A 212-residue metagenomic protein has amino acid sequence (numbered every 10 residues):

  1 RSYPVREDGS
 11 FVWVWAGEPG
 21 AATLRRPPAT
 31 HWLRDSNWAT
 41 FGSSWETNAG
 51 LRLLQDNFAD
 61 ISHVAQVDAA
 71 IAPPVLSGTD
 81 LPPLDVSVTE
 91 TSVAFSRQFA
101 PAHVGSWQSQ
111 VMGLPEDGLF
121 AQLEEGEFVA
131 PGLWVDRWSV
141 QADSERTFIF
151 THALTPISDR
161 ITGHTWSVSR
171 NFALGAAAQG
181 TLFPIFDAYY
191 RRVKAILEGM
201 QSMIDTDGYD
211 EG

Functional and structural regions predicted by a protein language model:
R1-W13: Active-site-proximal cofactor/substrate-binding loop regions of enzyme domains
S10, G17-G20: Short loop segments at secondary-structure junctions
W13-W15, W38: Tryptophan-centered motif/residue detector
G20, L24-G212: C-terminal catalytic domain of Rieske-type non-heme iron oxygenases
